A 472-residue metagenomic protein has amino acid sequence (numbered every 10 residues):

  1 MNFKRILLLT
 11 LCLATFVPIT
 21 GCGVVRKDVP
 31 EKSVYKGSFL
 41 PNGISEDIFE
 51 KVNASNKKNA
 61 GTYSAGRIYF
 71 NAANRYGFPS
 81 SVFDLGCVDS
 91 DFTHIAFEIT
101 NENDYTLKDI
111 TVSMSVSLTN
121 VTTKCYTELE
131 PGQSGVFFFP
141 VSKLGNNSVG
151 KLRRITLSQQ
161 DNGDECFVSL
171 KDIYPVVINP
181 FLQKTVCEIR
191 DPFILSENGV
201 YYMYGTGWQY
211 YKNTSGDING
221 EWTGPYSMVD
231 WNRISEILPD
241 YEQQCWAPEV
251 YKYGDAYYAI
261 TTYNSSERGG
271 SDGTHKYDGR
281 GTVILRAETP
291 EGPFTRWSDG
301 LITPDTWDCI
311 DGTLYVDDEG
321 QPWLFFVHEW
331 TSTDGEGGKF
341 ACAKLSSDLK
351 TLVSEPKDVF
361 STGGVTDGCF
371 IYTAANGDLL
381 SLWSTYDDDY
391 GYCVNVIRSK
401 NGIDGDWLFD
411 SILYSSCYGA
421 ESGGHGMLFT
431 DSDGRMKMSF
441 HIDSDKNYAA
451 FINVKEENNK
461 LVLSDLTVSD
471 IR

Functional and structural regions predicted by a protein language model:
M1-V29: Gram-positive cell-envelope targeting signals
L11, F16, G21, H94 (+5 more regions): N-terminal compositionally biased, intrinsically disordered segments and leader/signal-like regions
C22-K51, K57-T62, R67-Y69, Y76-F78 (+3 more regions): Carbohydrate-active catalytic/glycan-binding domains of CAZyme proteins, especially the secreted or lumenal ectodomains
Y69-H94, S115-Y126: Secreted extracellular polysaccharide-interacting domains
P79-S81, D104-S115, V394: Beta-strand acidic-aromatic groove motif in beta-rich domains, primarily in extracellular
A96-T100: Short edge beta-strand/loop segments characteristic of extracellular beta-sandwich folds
E102-N103, S117-K151, Y418-A420: Extracellular carbohydrate recognition and processing domains and analogous Trp-centered ligand-binding platforms
M114-N120, F409, Y414: The feature marks short-to-medium sequence segments in extracytoplasmic or secretory-pathway proteins
